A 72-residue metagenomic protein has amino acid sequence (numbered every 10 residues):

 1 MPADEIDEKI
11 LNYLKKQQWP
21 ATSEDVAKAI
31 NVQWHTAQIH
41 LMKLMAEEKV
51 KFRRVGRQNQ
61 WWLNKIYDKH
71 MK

Functional and structural regions predicted by a protein language model:
M1-D7, T22, R54-K72: Short, cationic-aromatic polyanion-contact patches
I6-W19: Short amphipathic alpha-helical interface segments
D25-A27: A short acidic, leucine-rich amphipathic alpha-helix
H35: Key DNA-contact positions within bacterial/archaeal DNA-binding proteins
L41-M42: Short, hydrophobic-biased segments on the C-terminal half of alpha helices that form "recognition helices"
M45-V55: A short, conserved structural fragment
